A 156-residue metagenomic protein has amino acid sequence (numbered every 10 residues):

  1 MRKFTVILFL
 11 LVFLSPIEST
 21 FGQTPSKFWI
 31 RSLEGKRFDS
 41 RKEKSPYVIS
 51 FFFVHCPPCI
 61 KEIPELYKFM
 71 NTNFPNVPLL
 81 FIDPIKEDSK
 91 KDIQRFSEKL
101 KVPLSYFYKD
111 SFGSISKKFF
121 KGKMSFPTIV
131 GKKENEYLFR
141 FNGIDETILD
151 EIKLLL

Functional and structural regions predicted by a protein language model:
F4-L14: Sec-dependent N-terminal signal peptides
T20-G22: Boundary at the C-terminal end of the N-terminal hydrophobic targeting segment
K27-Y47: A short beta-strand-turn-helix
K44-P46, P75-P78, L104: Loop/turn elements at helix/coil->beta-strand transitions in domains of secreted/extracellular proteins
V48-I49, I129: Hydrophobic beta-strand anchors of alpha/beta hydrolase catalytic cores
F51-E65: Conserved redox-active cysteine motifs that mediate thiol-disulfide chemistry, especially di-cysteine Cys-X(1-2)-Cys
K61-L100, G113-K117: Structural microenvironment flanking redox-active thiols in thiol-disulfide oxidoreductases
V102, S111-L154: Thiol/disulfide oxidoreductase modules built on the thioredoxin-like
